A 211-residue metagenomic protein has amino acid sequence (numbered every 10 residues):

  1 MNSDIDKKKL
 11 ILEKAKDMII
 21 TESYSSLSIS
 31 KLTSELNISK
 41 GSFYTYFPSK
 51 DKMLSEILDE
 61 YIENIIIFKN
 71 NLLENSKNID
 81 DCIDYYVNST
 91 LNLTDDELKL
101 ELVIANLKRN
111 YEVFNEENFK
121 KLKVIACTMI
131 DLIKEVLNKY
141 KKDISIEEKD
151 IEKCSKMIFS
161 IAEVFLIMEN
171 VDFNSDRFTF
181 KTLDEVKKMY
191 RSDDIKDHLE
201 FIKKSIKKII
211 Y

Functional and structural regions predicted by a protein language model:
M1-D6: N-terminal intrinsically disordered/low-complexity leader segments
K7-K16, L32, I57-Y61, I65 (+1 more regions): Generic hydrophobic, amphipathic alpha-helix propensity
L10, K14-E22, I67-N75, I161-E169: Solvent-exposed, amphipathic alpha-helical segments
L10, M18-K52, E56: Helix-turn-helix
L54, L58, I62, I83 (+2 more regions): Amphipathic, non-transmembrane alpha-helical scaffold segments
E56, N70-K99, E148-I158: Hydrophobic alpha-helical connector segments
L91-K134: Short secondary-structure transition hinges
D131-K142, S160-Y211: C-terminal peripheral helix-coil segments that are non-catalytic and often amphipathic
